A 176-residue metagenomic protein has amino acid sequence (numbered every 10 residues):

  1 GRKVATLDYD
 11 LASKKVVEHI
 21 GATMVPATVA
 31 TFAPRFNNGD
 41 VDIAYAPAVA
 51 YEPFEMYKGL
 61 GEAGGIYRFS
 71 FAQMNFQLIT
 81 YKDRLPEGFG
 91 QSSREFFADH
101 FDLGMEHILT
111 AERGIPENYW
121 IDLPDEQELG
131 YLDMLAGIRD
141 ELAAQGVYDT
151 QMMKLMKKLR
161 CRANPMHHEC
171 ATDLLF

Functional and structural regions predicted by a protein language model:
G1-N38: Bilobed "Venus flytrap"/periplasmic-binding protein-like clamshell domains and structurally analogous long
Y9-D10, T28-A30, A44-F54, M74 (+1 more regions): Beta->alpha turn/N-cap motifs
K15, A33-N38, A44-A63, R68: A ligand-binding cleft/hinge motif common to bilobed small-molecule-binding domains
A22, N37, V41, A98-E106: Sec-exported extracytoplasmic/periplasmic mature domains
Q73-S92: A bilobed periplasmic-binding-protein/Venus flytrap-type ligand-binding module shared by bacterial periplasmic
D102-F176: An extracytoplasmic/periplasmic, membrane-proximal ligand-sensing/linker region
